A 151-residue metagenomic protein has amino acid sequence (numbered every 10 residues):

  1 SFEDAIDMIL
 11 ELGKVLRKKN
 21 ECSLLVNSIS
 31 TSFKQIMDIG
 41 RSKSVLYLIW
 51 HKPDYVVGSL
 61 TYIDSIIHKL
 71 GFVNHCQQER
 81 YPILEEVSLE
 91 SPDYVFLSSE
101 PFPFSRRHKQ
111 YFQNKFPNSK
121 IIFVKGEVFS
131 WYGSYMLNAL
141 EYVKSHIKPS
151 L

Functional and structural regions predicted by a protein language model:
S1-L151: N-terminal ligand-binding lobe of clamshell/alpha-beta domains
